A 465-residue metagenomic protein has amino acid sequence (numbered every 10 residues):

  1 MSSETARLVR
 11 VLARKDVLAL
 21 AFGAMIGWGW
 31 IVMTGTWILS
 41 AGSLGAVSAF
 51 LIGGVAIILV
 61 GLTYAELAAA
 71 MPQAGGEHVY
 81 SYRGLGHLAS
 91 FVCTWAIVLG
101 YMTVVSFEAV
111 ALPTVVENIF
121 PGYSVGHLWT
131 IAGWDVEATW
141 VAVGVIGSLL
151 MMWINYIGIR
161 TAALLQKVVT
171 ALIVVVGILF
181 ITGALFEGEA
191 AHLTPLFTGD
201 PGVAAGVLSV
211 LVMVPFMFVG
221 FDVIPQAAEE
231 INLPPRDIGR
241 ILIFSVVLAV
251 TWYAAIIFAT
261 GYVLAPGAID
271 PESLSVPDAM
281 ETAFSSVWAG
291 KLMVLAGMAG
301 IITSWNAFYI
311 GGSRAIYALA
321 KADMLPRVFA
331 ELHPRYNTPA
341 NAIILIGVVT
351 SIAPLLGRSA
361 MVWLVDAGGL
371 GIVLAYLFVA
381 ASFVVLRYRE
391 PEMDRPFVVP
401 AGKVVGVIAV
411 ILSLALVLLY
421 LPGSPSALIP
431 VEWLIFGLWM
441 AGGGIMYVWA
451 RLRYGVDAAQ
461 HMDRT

Functional and structural regions predicted by a protein language model:
M1-G35, L39-L44, I57-L62, Q73-A74 (+6 more regions): Membrane-interface "cap" regions at the ends of multi-pass membrane proteins
S3-L8, V47, L51, Y123-V141 (+1 more regions): Helix-loop-helix junctions that connect adjacent transmembrane segments in multi-pass membrane transporters
T36-G42, A46, V110-A111, F120 (+6 more regions): Transmembrane helix-loop boundary segments of multi-pass membrane transporters
T36-L39, S48-A49, I58-S148, W153-Y156 (+2 more regions): Hydrophobic transmembrane alpha-helices that form the core helical bundles of multi-pass secondary transporters
V79-S81, G86, E117-Y123, L128 (+3 more regions): TM-loop-TM module centered on a large, flexible mid-protein loop between adjacent transmembrane helices in multi-pass
T139, L165, P201, V328-T338 (+1 more regions): C-terminal membrane-solvent junction of multi-pass transporters and transport-like membrane proteins
T139-E187, P201, L242-V246, V365-F378 (+2 more regions): Membrane-interface loop-to-helix entry segments
A367-I372, A401-T465: A generic transmembrane alpha-helix motif of multi-pass inner-membrane proteins
